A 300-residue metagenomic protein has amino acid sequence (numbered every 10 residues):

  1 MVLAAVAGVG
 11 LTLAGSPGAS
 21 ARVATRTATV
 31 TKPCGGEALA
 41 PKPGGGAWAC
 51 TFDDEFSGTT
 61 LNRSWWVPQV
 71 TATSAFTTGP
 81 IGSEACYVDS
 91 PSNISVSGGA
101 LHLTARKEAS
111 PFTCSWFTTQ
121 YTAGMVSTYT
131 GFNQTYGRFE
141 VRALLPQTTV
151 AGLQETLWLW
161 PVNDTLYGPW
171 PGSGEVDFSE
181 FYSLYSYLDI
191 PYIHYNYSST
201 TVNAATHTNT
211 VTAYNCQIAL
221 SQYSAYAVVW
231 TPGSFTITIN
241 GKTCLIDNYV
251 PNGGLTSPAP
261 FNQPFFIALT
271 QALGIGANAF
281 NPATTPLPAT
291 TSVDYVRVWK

Functional and structural regions predicted by a protein language model:
M1-R22: Secretory targeting and sorting signals
R22, R26-A28: Proteolytic processing junctions in secreted/extracellular precursors, especially proprotein convertase/trypsin-like
A28-K300: GH16 jelly-roll
